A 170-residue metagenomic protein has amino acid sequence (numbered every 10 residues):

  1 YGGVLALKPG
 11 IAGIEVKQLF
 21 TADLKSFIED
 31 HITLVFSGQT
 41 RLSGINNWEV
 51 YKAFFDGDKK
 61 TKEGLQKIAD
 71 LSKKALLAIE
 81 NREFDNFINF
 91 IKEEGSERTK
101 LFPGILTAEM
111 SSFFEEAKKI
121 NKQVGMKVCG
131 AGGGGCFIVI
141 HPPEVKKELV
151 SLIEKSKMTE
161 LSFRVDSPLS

Functional and structural regions predicted by a protein language model:
Y1-K127, I138-S170: C-terminal nucleotide
G130-G134: Short Gly/Ser/Thr- and Asp/Glu-enriched loop/turn motifs at secondary-structure junctions
